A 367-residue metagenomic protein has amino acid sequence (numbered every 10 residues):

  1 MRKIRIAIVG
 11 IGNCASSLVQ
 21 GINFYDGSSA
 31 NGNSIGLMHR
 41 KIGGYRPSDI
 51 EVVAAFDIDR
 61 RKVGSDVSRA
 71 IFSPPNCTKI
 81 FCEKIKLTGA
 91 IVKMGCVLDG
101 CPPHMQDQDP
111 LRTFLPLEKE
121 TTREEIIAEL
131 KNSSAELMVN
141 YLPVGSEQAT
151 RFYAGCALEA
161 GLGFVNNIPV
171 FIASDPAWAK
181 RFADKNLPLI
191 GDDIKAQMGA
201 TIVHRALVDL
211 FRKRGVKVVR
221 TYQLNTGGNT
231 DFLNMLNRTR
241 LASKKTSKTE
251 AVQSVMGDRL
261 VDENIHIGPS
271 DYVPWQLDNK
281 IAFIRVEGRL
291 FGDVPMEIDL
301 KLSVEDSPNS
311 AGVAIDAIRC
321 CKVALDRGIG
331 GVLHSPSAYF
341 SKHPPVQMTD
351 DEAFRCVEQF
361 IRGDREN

Functional and structural regions predicted by a protein language model:
M1-Y153, R238-K245, A282, F291: N-terminal glycine-/serine-/threonine-rich beta1-alpha1-beta2 phosphate-ribose binding loop of Rossmann-like
V9, S48-E51, R60-K62, R69-N76 (+2 more regions): Active-site-lining helix/loop region of Rossmann-like oxidoreductase modules
V9, Y141, N167-I168, D192: Structural motif
M138, F164, M296: Receiver (REC) domain switch-region micro-motif
V144-E159, N167-P188: Rossmann-fold NAD(P)-binding glycine/threonine-rich loop
F164, P188-L189, V218: Hydrophobic beta-strand scaffold residues
P308-N367: NAD(P)-dependent Rossmann-like dehydrogenase/reductase catalytic/cofactor-binding core
